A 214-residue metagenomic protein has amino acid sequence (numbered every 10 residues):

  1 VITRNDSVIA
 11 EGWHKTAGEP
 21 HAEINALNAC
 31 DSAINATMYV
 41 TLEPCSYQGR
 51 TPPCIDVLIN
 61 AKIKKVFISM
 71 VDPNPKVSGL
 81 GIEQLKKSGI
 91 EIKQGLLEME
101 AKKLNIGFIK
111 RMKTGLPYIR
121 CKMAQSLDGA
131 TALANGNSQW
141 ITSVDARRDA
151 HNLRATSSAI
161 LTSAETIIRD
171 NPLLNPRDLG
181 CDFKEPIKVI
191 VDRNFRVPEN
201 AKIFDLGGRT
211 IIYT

Functional and structural regions predicted by a protein language model:
I2-T3, Q125: Hydrophobic alpha-helical segments, especially N-terminal targeting/anchoring helices
T3-E100, I187, L206: Zn2+-dependent cytidine deaminase-like catalytic core
E19, T51, S78, A101 (+4 more regions): Generic structural signal for well-ordered, non-membrane alpha-helical segments in soluble metabolic enzymes
L27-D31, I109, H151: Generic structural signal for well-ordered alpha-helical scaffold segments
I82, L96-A124: Proteins enriched for Cys/Gly/acidic motifs involved in redox and nucleic-acid/cofactor modification
S88, G115, T156-S157: Structured helix-beta-strand junction loops
K110, R120-L127, T131-T214: Active-site ligand-binding patch in enzyme domains
